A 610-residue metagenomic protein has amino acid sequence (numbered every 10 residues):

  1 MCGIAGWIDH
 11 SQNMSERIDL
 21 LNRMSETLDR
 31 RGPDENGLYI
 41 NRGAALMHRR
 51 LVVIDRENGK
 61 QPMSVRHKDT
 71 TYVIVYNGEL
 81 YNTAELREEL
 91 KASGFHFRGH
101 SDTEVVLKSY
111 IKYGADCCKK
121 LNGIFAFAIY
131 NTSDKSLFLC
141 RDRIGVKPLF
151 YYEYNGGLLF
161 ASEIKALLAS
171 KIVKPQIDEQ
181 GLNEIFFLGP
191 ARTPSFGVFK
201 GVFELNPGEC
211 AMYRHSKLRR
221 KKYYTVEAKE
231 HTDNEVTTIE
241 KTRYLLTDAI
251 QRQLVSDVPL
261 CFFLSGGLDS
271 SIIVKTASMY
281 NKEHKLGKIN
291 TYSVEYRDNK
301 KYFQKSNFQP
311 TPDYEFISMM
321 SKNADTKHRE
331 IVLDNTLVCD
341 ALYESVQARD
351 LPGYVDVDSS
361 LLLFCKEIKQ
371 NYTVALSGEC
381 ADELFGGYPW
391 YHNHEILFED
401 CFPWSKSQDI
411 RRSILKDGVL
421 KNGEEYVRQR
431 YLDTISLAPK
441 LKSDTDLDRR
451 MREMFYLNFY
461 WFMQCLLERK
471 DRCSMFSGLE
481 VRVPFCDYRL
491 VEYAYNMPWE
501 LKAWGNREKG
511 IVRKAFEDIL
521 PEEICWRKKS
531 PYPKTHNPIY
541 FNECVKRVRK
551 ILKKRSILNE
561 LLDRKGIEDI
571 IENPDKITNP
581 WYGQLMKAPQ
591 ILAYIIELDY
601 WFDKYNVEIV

Functional and structural regions predicted by a protein language model:
M1-A348, L361, E517-D518, E523: Cysteine-centered catalytic environments shared across enzyme families
M1-I4, N22, T71, D116 (+6 more regions): Adenosyl-5′-phosphate
S306-Q309, S345-Q347, P389-L397, V610: Short secondary-structure boundary/capping segments
R349-Y354, M586: Long, Lys/Arg- and hydrophobic-enriched amphipathic alpha-helices
Y372-D382, G386-Y388: Short acidic/histidine-rich active-site segments
F385-D409: A mobile, often basic/glycine-rich helix-loop segment that functions as the active-site lid/recognition loop
